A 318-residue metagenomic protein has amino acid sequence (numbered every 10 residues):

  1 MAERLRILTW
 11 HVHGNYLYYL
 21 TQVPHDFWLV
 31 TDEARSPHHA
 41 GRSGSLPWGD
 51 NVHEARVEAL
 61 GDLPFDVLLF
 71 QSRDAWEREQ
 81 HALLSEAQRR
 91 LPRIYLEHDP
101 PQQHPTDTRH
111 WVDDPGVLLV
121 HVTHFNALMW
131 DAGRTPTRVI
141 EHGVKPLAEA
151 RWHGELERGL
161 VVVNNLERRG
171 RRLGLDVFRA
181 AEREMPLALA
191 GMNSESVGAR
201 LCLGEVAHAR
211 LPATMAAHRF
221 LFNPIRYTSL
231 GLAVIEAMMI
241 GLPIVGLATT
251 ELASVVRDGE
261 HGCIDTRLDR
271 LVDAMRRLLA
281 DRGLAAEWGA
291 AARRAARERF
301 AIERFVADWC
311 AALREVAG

Functional and structural regions predicted by a protein language model:
T9, H13-Y16, W28-G116, H124-L128: Extended catalytic core of nucleotide-activated donor transferases of GT-like folds
M129-A132, V144-H208: Conserved catalytic-core segment of nucleotide-activated headgroup transferases in glycan assembly
P212, I235-M239, T250-S254, E260: Short alpha-helical segment that forms part of, or immediately flanks, the ligand-binding pocket in carbohydrate-active
A213-H218: Short alpha-helical donor nucleotide-sugar binding micro-motif in glycosyltransferases
R226: Aromatic "clamp/platform" in nucleotide-sugar-dependent glycosyltransferases that forms part of the donor/acceptor
P243-G246: Short hydrophobic beta-strand element within catalytic cores of glycosyltransferases and related nucleotide-activated
D258-D269, R277-G283: Conserved acidic donor-binding segment of nucleotide-sugar-dependent glycosyltransferases
A280-R314, G318: A charged, aromatic-enriched C-terminal amphipathic alpha-helix characteristic of glycosyltransferases across folds
